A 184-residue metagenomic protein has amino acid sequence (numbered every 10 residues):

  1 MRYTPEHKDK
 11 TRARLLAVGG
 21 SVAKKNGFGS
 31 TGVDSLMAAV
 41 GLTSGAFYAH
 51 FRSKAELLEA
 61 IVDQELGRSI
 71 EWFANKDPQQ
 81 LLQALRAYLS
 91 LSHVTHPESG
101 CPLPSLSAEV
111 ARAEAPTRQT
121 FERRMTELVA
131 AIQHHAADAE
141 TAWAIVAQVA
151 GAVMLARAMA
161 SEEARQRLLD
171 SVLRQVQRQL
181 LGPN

Functional and structural regions predicted by a protein language model:
M1-K10, N184: N-terminal intrinsically disordered/low-complexity leader segments
R14, S21-E56, A60: Helix-turn-helix
A60, E71-G100, I145: Hydrophobic alpha-helical connector segments
D63-R68: Short, basic, alpha-helical segments at the C-terminal edge of helix-turn-helix-like DNA-binding modules
L81-A84, V94-E122: Amphipathic alpha-helical segments used for helix-helix packing
Y88-L89, L103-S107, I145-A152: Short alpha-helical scaffolding segments that buttress acidic/His motifs in well-ordered protein cores
A115-E122, H134-N184: Hydrophobic/aromatic-rich alpha-helical bundle segments in the mid-to-C-terminal region
M125-I132: Active-site oxyanion/phosphate-handling segment shared across diverse enzymes
